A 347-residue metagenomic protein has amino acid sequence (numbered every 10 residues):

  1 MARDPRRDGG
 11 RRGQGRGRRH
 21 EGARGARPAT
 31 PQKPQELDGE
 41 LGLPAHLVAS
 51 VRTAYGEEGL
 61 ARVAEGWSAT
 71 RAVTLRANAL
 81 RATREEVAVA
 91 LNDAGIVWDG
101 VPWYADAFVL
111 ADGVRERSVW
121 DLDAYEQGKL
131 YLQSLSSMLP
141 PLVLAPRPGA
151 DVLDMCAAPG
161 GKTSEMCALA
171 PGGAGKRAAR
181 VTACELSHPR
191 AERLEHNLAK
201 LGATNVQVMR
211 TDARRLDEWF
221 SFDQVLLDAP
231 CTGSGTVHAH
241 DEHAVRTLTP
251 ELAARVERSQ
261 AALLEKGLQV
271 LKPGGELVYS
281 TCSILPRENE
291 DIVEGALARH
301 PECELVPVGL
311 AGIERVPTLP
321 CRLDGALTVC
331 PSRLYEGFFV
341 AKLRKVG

Functional and structural regions predicted by a protein language model:
M1-G347: S-adenosylmethionine
